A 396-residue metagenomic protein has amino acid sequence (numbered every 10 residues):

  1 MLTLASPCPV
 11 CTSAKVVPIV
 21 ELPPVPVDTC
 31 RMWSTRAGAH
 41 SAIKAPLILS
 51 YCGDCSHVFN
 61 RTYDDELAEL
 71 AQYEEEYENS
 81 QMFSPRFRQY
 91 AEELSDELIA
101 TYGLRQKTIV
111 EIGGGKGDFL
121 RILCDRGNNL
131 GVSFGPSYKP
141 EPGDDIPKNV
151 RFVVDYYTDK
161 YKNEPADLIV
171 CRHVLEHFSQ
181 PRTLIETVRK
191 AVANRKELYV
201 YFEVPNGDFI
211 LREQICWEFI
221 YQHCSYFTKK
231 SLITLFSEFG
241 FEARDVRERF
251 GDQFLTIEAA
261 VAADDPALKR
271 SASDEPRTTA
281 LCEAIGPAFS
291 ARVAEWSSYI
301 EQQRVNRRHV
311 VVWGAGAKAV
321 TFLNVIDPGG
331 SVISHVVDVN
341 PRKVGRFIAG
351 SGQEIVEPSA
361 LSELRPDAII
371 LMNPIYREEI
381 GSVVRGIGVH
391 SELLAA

Functional and structural regions predicted by a protein language model:
M1-F83, R247: N-terminal juxtadomain amphipathic helix that follows a signal peptide/anchor or precedes a small N-terminal auxiliary
P9-V17, K229-V246: A SAM-dependent methyltransferase catalytic signature shared across enzymes that methylate proteins
V20, V154-D155, E357: Short loop/edge segments at beta-strand edges and connector loops that shape dinucleotide/nucleotide cofactor-binding
N79-E93: Conserved SAM-binding loop and adjacent beta-strand
D96-Q214, F219, Y226-F241, A259 (+5 more regions): Conserved SAM-binding loop
E97-L98, G103-L104, I122, E258-A396: Hydrophobic, well-ordered beta-alpha structural blocks that scaffold small-molecule cofactor pockets
A243-A267: Terminal amphipathic helices with adjacent charged low-complexity linkers/tails
